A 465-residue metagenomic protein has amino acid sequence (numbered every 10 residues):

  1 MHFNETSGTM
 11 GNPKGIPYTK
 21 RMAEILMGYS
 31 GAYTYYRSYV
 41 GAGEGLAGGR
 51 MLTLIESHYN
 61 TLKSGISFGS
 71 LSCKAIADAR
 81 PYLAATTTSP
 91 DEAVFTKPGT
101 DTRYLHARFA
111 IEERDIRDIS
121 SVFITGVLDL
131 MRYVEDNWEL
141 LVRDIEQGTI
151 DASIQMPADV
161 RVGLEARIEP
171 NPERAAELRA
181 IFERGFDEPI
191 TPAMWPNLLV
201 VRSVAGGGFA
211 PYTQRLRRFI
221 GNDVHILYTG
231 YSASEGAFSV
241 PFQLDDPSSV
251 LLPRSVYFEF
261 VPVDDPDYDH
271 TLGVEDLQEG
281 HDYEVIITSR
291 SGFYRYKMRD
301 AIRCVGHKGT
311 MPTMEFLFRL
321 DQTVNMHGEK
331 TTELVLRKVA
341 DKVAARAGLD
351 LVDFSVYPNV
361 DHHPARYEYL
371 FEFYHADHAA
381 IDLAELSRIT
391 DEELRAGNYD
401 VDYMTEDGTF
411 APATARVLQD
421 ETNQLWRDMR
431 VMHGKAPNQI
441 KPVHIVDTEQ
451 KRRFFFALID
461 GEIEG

Functional and structural regions predicted by a protein language model:
M1, E5, Y18-M22, F186-E188: Asp/Glu-centered strand-loop micro-motifs enriched in Gly/Pro and often flanked by an aromatic residue
M1, Y29, Y33, L105-H106: Hydrophobic alpha-helical transmembrane segments of membrane proteins
F3-P17, L130: Conserved adenylation A10 loop of the ANL superfamily
K14-P17, S38-R50, I119, L140-D144 (+1 more regions): Short secondary-structure capping/junction motifs at helix and strand boundaries
Y18-V40: Conserved structural elements of the adenylate-forming
A23, H58-Y59, D321: Conserved beta-strand elements of beta-rich interaction domains across eukaryotes, especially beta-propellers
L46-K63: Conserved nucleotide-state-sensing and coupling region of NTP-binding domains
K63-G465: Active-site glycine/GP-rich loop and adjacent strand/helix microenvironment that borders small-molecule binding pockets
